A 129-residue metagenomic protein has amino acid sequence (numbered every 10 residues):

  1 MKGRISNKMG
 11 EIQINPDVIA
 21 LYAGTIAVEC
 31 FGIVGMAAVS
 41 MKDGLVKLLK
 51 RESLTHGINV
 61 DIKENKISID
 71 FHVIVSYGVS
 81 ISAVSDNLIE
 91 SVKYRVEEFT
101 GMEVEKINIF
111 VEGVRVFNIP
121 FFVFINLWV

Functional and structural regions predicted by a protein language model:
M1-Y77, D86, V104-N108, E112-V114 (+1 more regions): Contiguous, often N-terminal, cationic amphipathic patches that form binding interfaces
I81-V104: Short, non-transmembrane amphipathic alpha-helical segments
